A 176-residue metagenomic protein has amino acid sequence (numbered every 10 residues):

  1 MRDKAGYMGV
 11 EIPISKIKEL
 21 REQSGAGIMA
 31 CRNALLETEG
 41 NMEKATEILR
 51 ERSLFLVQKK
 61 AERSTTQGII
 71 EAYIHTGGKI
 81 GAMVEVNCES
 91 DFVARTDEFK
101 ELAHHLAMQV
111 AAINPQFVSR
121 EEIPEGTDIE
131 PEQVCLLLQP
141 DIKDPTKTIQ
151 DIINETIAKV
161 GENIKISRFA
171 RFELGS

Functional and structural regions predicted by a protein language model:
R2-S176: N-terminal assembly/interaction segments in proteins that build large macromolecular machines
